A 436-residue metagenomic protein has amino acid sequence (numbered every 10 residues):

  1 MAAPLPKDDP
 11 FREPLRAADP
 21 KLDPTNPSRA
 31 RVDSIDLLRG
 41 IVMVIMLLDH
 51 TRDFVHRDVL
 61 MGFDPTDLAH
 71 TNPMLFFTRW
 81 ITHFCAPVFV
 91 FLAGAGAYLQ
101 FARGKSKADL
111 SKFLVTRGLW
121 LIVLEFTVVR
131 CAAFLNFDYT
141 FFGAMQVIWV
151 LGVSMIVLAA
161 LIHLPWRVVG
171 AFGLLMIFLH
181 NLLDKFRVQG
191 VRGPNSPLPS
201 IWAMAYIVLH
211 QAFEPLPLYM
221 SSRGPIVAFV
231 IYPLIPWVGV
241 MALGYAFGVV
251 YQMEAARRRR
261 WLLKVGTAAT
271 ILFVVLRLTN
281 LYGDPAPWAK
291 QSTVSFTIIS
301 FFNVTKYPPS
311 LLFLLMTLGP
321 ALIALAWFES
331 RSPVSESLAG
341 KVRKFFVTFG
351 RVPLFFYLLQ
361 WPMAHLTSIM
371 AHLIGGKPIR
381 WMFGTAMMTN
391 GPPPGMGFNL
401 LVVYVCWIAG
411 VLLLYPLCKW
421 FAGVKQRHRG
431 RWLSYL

Functional and structural regions predicted by a protein language model:
M1-L436: Alpha-helical transmembrane segments and their immediate juxtamembrane cytosolic regions
